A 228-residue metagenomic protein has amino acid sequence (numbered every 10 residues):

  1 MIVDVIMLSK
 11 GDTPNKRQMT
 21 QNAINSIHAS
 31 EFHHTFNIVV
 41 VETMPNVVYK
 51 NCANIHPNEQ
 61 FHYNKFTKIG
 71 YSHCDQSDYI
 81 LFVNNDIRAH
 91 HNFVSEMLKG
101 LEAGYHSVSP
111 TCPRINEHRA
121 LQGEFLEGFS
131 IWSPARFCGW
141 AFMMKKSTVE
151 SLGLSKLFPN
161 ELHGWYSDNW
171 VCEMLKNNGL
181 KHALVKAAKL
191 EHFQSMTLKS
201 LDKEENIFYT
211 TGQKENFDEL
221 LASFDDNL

Functional and structural regions predicted by a protein language model:
M1-N25: N-proximal low-complexity "stem/linker" segments adjacent to membrane-targeting elements
K16, E161-L228: C-terminal catalytic/acceptor-binding lobe
N22-T35: Short, acidic, metal-binding catalytic loop of nucleotide-sugar glycosyltransferases
P57-C74: Glycine-rich, basic loop-to-helix element that forms the pyrophosphate-binding segment of sugar-nucleotide handling
S77-R88: Short beta-strand-to-loop acidic/aromatic patch adjacent to the donor-nucleotide binding site
N92-S107: Conserved donor-nucleotide/metal-binding helix-loop-beta segment in metal-dependent transferases, i.e., the alpha-helix
V108-G123: Short beta-strand-to-loop element that shapes/binds the nucleotide-sugar donor at the catalytic cleft/hinge
L126-M144, G164: A recurrent flexible, glycine/aromatic-enriched loop bordering the glycosyltransferase active site that acts as
